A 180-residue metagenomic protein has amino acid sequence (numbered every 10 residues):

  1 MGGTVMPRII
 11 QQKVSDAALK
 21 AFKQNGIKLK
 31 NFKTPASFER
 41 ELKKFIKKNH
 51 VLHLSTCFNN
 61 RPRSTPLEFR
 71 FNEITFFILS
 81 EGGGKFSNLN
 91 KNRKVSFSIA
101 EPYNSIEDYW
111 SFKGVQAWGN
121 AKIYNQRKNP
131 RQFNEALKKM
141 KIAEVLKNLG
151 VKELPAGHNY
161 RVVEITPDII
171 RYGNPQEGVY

Functional and structural regions predicted by a protein language model:
G2-K33, Y109-Y180: Charged, gly/pro-rich active-site loop segments
N31-L52: Short, basic/aromatic recognition patches
N49-G82, L89, F97-E101: Short beta-strand segments
H53-F58, S105, K147-L154: Short helix-to-loop capping/linker segments positioned immediately adjacent to catalytic or ligand/cofactor-binding
T75-F76, K94, N120, I169: Structural motif
L79-G83, S98-N104, K138-V151: Short acidic (Asp/Glu) patches
E81, N92-P102, K113-K122: Active-site-adjacent structural patch at catalytic or cofactor/ligand-binding sites
G84-S87, G178-Y180: Short, surface-exposed beta-strand-loop junctions and turns on beta-sheet-rich folds
